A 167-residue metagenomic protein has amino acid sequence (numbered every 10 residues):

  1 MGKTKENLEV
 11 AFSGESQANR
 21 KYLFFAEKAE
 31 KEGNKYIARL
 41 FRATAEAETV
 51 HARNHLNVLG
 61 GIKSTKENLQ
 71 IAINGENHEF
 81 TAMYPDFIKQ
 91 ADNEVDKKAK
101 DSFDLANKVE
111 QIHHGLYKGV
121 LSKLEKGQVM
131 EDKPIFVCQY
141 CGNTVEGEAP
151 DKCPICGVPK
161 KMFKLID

Functional and structural regions predicted by a protein language model:
M1-D167: Non-heme di-metal
